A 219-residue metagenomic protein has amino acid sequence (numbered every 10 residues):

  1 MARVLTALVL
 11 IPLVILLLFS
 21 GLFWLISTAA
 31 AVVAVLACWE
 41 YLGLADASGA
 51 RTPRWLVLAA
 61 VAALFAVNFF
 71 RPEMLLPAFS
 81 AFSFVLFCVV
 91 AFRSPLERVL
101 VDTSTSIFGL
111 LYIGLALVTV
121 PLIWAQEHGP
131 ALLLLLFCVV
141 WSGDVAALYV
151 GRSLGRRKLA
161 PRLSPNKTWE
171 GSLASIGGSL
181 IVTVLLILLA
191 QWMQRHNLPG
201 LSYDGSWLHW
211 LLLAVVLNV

Functional and structural regions predicted by a protein language model:
M1-A214: Membrane-embedded alpha-helical bundles of polytopic integral membrane proteins
N218-V219: Hydrophobic transmembrane alpha-helical segments of multi-pass transport and channel proteins
